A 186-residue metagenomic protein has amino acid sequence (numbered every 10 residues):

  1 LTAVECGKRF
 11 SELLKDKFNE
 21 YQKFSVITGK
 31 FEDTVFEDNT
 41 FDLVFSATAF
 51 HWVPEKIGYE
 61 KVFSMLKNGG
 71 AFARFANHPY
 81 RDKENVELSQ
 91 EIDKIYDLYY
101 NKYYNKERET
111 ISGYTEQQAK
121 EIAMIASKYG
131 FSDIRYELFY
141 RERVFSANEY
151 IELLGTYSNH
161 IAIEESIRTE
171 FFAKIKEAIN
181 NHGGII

Functional and structural regions predicted by a protein language model:
L1-T34: Class I SAM-dependent methyltransferase SAM/SAH-binding core
E32-V44: A short acidic, Gly/Pro-enriched loop at the edge of an enzyme's catalytic core that lines a small-molecule cofactor
T34, W52-V53, A76, Y99 (+2 more regions): Tryptophan-centric aromatic hotspots in well-structured domains and transmembrane helices
D42-K56, H78: A short SAM/SAH-binding and catalytic strip from SAM-dependent methyltransferases
I57-G70: A short glycine-rich, Lys/Arg-flanked "PGG" loop and its adjoining helix->strand segment in the class I
K67-Y140: Conserved catalytic/acceptor-binding region of the Class I
S112-I186: Conserved Class I S-adenosyl-L-methionine
